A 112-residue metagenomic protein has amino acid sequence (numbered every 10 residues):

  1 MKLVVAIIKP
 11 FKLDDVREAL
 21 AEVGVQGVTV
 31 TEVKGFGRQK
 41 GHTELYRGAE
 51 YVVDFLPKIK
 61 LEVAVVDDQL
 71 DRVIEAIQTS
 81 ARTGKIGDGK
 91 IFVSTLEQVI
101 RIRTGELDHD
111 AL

Functional and structural regions predicted by a protein language model:
M1-L112: Positively charged, small/polar-rich N-terminal and surface patches that mediate targeting and assembly and bind
